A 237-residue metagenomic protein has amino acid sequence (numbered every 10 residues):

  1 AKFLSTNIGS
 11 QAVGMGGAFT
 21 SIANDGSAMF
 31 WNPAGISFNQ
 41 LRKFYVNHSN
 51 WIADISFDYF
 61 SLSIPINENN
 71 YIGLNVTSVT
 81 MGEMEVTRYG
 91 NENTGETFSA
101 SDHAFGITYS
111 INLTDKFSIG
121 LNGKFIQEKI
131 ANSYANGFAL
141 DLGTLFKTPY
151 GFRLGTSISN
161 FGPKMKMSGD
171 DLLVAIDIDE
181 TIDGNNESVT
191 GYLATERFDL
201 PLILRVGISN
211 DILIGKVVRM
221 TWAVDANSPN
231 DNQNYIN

Functional and structural regions predicted by a protein language model:
A1-G16, S56-N237: Outer-membrane beta-barrel porins/channels
A1-Q40: Outer-membrane beta-barrel biogenesis signature
G17-T20, R42-I52: Short strand-turn segments of transmembrane beta-barrel domains in outer membranes, especially the first one or two
N24-D25, N50, N132: Residues that cap or flank secondary-structure elements
Q40-F44, V218-M220: Short, surface-exposed connector motifs at secondary-structure boundaries
